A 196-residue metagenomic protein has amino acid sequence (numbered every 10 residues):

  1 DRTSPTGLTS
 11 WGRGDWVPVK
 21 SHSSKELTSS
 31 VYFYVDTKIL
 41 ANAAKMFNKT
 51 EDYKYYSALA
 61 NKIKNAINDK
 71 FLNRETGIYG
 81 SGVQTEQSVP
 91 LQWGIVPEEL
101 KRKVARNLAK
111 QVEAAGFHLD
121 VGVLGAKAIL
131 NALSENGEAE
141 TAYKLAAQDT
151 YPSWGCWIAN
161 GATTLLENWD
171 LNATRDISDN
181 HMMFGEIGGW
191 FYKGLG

Functional and structural regions predicted by a protein language model:
D1-G196: Active-site core of glycosidic bond-cleaving carbohydrate-active enzymes
